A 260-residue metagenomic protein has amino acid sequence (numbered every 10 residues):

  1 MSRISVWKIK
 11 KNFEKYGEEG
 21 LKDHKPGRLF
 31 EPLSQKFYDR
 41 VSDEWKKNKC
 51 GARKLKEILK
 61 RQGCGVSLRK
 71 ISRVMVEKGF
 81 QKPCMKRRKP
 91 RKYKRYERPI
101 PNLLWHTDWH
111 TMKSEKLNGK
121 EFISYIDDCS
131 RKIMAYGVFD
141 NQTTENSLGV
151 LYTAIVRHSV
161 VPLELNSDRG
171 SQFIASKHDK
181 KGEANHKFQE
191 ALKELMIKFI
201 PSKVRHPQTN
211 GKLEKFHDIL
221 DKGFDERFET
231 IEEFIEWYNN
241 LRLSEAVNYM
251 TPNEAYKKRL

Functional and structural regions predicted by a protein language model:
I4-W7, R69: Key DNA-contact positions within bacterial/archaeal DNA-binding proteins
K8-K11, E57, R73, E236: DNA-binding alpha-helical recognition surfaces that contact promoter or target DNA
N12-Y16, Q62, K78, R169: The DNA-recognition helices of helix-turn-helix-type DNA-binding domains
L21-W105, E183-H186, T251, Y256-K257: Basic, flexible linker segments flanking DNA-binding modules in nucleic acid-interacting mobile-element proteins
G65-K132, D140, T144-T153, R157-L163: Mobile-element integrase/transposase regions, centering on the N-terminal DNA-binding/Zn-coordinating module
S167-R169, H178-L192, I197-K222, A255-K257: RNase H-like two-metal-ion nuclease catalytic core shared by retroviral integrases and related mobile-element nucleases
L195-I197, D218-L260: C-terminal domain-tail junction helix/linker
